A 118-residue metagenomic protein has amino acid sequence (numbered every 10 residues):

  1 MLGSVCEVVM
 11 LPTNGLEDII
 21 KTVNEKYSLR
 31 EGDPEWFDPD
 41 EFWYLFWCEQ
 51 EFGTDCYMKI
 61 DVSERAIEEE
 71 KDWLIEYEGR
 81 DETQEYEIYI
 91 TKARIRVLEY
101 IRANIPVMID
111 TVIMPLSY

Functional and structural regions predicted by a protein language model:
M1-V107, Y118: Acidic (Asp/Glu-rich) sequence patches and key acidic residues that form negatively charged surfaces used
I109-I113: C-terminal interaction-tip segments
